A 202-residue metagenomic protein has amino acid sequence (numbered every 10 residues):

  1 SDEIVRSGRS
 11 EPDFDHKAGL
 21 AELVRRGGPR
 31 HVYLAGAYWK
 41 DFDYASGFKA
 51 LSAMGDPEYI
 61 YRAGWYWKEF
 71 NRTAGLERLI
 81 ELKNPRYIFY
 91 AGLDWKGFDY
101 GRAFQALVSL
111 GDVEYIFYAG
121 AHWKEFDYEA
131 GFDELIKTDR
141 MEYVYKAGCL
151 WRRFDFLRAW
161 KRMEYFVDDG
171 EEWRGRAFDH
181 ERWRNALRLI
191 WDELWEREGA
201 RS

Functional and structural regions predicted by a protein language model:
S1-S202: Ankyrin repeat (ANK) tandem alpha-helical domains that serve as protein-protein interaction scaffolds, prominent
